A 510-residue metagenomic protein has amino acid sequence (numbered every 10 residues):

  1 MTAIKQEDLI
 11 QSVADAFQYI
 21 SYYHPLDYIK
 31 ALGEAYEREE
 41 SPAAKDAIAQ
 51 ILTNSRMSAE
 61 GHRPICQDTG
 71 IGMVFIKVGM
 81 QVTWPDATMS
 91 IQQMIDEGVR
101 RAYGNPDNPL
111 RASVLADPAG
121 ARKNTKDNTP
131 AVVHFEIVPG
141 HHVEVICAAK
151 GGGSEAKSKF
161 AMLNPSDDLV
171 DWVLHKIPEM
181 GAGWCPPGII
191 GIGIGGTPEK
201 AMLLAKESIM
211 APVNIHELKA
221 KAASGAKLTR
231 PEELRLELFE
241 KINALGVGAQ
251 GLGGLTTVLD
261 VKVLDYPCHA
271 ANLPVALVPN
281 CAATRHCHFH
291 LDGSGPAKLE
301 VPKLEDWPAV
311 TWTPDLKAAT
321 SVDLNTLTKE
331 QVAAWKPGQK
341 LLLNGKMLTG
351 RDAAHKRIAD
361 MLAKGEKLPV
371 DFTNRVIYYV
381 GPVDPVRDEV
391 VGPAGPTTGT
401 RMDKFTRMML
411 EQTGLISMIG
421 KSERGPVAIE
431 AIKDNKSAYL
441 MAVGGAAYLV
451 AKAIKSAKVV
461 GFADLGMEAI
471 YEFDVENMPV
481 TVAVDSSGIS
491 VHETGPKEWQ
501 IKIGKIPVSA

Functional and structural regions predicted by a protein language model:
M1-P314, E411: Non-transmembrane, aqueous-exposed alpha-helical and coiled segments at domain scale
L163, A205-I209, A276-N280, G293-G295 (+5 more regions): Short, solvent-exposed amphipathic alpha-helical segments in soluble enzyme and RNA/protein-processing domains
I209, V213-G253, T349-T481: Feature captures the catalytic cores and cofactor-binding loops of soluble hydro-lyases/lyases that act on carboxylate
G253-V261, C268-H269, A282, K452-A510: C-terminal binding/interaction regions
K317-L327: Short, structured beta-strand/loop micro-motifs enriched in basic residues and often containing a Trp
E330-A333, V370: Residue "hotspots" at secondary-structure boundaries inside conserved domains
V332-W335, L341: Short, well-ordered loop/turn sites that connect or cap secondary structure elements
L341-L343, M347: Generic structural signal for buried aliphatic residues
